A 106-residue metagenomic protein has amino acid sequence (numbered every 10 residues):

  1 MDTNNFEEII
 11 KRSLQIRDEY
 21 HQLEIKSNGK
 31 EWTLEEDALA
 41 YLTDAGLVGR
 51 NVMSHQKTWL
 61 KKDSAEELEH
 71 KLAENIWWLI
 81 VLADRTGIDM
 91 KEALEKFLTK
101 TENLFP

Functional and structural regions predicted by a protein language model:
M1-L72, I76-P106: Flexible "arm" and connector segments at domain edges
